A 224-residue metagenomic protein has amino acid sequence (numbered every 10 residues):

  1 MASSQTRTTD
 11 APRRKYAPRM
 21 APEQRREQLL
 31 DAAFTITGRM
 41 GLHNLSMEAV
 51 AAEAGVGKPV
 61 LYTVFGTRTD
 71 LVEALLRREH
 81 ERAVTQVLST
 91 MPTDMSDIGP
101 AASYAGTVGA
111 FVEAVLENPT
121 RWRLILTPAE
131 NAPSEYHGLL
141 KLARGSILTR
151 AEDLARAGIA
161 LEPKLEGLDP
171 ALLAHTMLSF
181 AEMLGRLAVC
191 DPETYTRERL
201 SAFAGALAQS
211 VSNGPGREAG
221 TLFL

Functional and structural regions predicted by a protein language model:
M1-Q24, I159, R217-L224: N-terminal intrinsically disordered/low-complexity leader segments
S3-T6, L165-A188, E198-V211: Hydrophobic alpha-helical segments that form the core of small-molecule binding pockets and/or dimer interfaces
P22-F34, V50, L75-E79, A83 (+2 more regions): Generic hydrophobic, amphipathic alpha-helix propensity
Q28, A32, I36-D70, A74: Helix-turn-helix
A74, L88-E117, P170-M177, S201: Hydrophobic alpha-helical connector segments
E81-V87, S134-A160, A171-L178, M183 (+1 more regions): Amphipathic alpha-helical packing segments from all-alpha helical-bundle domains
L116-E135, R186-V189: Amphipathic alpha-helical segments used for helix-helix packing
R123-L126, G167, R197, G220-T221: Short, hydrophobic secondary-structure boundary micro-motifs
